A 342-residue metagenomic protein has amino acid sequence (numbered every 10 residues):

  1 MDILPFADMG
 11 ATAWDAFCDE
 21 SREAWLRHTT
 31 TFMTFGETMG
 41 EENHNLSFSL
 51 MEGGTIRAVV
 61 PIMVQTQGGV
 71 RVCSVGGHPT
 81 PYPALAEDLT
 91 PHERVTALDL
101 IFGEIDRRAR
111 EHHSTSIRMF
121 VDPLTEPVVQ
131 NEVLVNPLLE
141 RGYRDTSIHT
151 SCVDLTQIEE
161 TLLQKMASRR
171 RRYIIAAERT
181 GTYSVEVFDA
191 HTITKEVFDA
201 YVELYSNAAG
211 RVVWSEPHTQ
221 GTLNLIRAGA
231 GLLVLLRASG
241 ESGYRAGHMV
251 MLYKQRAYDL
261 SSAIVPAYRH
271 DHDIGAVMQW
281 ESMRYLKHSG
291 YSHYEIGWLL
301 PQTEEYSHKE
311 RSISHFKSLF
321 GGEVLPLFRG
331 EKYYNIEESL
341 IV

Functional and structural regions predicted by a protein language model:
I3-G53, R57-G69, P123-I148, V153-Y268: A conserved beta-strand-loop-helix scaffold within acyl/acetyltransferase catalytic domains
S49, D99-G103, N224, A230-E338: Aromatic (often tryptophan-rich) hydrophobic motifs at membrane interfaces
M63, F120-T125, R329-N335: Short, solvent-exposed turn/loop segments enriched in Gly/Ser/Thr/Pro and often Arg
V70-L89, Q255-A267, G297: Conserved acetyl-CoA binding element of GNAT-fold acetyltransferases
G76-V128: A gly/proline- and charged-residue-enriched helix-loop-helix capping module
E93-I101, R169, W214-H218, I274 (+1 more regions): Soluble or luminal CAZymes and related metallo-dependent hydrolases
V153-Q157, Y333-V342: C-terminal "cap" of GNAT-fold acetyltransferases
